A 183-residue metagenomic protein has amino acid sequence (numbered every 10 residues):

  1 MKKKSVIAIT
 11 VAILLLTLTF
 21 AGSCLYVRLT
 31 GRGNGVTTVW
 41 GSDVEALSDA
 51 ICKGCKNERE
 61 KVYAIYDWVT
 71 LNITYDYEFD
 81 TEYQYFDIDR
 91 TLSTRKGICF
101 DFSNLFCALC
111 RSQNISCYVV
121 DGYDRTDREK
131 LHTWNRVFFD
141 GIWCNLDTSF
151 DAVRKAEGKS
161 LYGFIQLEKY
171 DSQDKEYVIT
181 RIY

Functional and structural regions predicted by a protein language model:
M1-S23: N-terminal Sec-pathway targeting helices
T10-A12, F86, K130: Hydrophobic alpha-helical segments and their boundary regions
F20-G35: Sec-dependent signal peptide cleavage junction
G31-S93, F138-C144, D174-Y183: Secondary-structure boundary elements
K53, D67, N104-S172, Y183: Hydrophobic/aromatic-rich core segments of domains that either
K61-I65, R95-C110: Active-site nucleophilic cysteine motif
